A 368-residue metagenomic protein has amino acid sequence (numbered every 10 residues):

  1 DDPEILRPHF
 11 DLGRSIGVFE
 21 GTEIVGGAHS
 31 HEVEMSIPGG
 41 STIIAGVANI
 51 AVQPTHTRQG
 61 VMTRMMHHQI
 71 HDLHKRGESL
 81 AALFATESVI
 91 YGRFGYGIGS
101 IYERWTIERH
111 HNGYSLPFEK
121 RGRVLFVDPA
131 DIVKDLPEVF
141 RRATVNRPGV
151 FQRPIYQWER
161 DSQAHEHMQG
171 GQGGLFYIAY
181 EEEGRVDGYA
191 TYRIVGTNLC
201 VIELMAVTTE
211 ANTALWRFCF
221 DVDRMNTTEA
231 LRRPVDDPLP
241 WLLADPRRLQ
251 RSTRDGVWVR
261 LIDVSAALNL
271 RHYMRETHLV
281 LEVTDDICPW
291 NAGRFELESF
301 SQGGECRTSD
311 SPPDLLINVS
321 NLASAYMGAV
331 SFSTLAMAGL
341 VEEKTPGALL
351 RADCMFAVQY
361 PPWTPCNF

Functional and structural regions predicted by a protein language model:
D1-N49, Q53-P54, G60-M62: Glycine/alanine-rich phosphate-binding loops at beta-alpha junctions
F10-G13, R64-H67, I107, F118: Membrane-anchoring hydrophobic segments
E20, I37, L116-F368: Intrinsically disordered, low-complexity, positively biased terminal segments
V47-V52, T57-H71, T209-F220: Conserved acetyl-CoA-binding loop-helix of GNAT-fold acetyltransferases
H74-S79, F84-W105, A214, V235-R251: Conserved active-site alpha-helix within GNAT-family acetyltransferase domains
I98-K120, V127-D128: Flexible glycine-/small-residue-enriched beta->alpha junction loops that bind anionic phosphate/pyrophosphate groups
